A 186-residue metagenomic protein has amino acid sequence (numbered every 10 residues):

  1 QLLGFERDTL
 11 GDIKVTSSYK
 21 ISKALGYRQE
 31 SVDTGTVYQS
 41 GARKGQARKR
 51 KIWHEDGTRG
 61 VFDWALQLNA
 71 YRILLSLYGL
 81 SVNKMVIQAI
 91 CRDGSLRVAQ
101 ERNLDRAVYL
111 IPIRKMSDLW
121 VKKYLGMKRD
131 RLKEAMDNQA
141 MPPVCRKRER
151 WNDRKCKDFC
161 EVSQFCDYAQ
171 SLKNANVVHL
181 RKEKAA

Functional and structural regions predicted by a protein language model:
Q1-D12: Active-site beta-strand-loop-beta-strand hairpin of nuclease catalytic cores that positions key catalytic residues
V15, A24-Q29: "Short basic amphipathic alpha-helical interaction patches in structured regions
S17-Y19: Feature marks short, surface-exposed loop/turn motifs that line or immediately flank catalytic pockets and channel
K23, V32-A65, A70-A185: Metal-dependent nuclease catalytic regions and adjoining charged, substrate-binding loops involved in nucleic-acid end
